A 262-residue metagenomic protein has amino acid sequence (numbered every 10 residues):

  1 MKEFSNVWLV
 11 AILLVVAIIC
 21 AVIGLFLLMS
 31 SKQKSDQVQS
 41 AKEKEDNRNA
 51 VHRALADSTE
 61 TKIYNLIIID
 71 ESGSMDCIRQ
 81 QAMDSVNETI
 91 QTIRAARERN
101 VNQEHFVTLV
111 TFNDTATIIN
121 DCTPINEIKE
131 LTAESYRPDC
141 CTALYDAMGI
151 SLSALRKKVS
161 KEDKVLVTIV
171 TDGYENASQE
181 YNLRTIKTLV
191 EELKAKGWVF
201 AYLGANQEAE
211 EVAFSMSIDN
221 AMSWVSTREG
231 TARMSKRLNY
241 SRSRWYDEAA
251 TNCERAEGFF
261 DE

Functional and structural regions predicted by a protein language model:
K2-S5, V10-E262: Acidic, low-complexity intrinsically disordered regions
